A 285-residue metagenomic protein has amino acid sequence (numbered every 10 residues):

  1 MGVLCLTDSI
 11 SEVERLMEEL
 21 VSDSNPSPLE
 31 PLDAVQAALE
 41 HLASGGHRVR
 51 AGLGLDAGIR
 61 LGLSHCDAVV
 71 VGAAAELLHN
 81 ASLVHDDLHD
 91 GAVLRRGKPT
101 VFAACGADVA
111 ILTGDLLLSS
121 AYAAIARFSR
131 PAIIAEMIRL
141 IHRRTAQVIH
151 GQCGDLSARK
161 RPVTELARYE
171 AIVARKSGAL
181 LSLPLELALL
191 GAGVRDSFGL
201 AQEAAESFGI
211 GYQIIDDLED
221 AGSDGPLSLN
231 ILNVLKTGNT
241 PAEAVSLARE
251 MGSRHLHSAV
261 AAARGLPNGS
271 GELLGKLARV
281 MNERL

Functional and structural regions predicted by a protein language model:
M1-L285: All-alpha prenyltransferase/terpene-synthase fold signal
